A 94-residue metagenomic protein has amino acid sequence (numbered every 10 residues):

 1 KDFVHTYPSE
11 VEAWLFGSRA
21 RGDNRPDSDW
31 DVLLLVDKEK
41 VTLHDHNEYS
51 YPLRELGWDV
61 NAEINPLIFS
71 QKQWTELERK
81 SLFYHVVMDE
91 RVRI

Functional and structural regions predicted by a protein language model:
K1-E12, A20-P26, D37-I94: Catalytic core of pol beta-like nucleotidyltransferases
W30-L35: Short beta-strand->loop micro-motif that forms the acidic, two-metal-ion catalytic signature in nucleotide-processing
